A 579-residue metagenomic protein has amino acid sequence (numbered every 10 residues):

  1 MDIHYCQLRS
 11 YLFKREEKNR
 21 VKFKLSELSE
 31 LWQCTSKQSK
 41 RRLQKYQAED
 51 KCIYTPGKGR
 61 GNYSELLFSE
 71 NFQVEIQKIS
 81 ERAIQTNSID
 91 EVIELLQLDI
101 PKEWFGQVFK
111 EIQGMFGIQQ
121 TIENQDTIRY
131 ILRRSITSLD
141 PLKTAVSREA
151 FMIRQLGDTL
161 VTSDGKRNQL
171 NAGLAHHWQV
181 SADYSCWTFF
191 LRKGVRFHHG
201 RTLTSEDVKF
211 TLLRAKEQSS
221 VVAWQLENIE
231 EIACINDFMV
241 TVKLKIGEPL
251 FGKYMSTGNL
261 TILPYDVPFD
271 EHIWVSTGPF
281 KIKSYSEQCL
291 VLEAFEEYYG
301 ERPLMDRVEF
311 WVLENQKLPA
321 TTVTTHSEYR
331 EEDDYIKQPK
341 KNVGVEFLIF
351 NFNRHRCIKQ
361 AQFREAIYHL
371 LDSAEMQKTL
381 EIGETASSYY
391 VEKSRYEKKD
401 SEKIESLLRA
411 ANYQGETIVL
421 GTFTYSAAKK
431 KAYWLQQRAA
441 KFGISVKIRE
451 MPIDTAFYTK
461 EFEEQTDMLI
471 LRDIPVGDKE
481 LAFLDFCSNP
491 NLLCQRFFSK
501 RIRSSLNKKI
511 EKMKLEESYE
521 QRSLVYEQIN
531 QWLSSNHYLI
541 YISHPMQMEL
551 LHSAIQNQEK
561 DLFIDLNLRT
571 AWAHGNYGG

Functional and structural regions predicted by a protein language model:
E17-V21, R42, A145, H177-V221: Aromatic- and charge-enriched surface segment that lines or borders ligand/interaction sites
I131-V180: N-terminal lobe/hinge region of extracytoplasmic solute-binding protein
A223-D266, S284: Surface-exposed binding/hinge segments that line and control ligand-binding clefts or catalytic entry sites
E297-I336, N342: Ligand-site clamp/hinge motif
K359-Q437: Append "and occasionally in soluble cytosolic enzymes with long acidic Gly/Pro-rich linkers
I444-S488: Periplasmic binding protein-like
I448, F486-L551: Extracytoplasmic/peripheral linker and loop segments enriched in polar/acidic and small residues with frequent Thr/Pro
L551-G579: Long beta-strand-rich cores associated with HINT superfamily self-processing modules
